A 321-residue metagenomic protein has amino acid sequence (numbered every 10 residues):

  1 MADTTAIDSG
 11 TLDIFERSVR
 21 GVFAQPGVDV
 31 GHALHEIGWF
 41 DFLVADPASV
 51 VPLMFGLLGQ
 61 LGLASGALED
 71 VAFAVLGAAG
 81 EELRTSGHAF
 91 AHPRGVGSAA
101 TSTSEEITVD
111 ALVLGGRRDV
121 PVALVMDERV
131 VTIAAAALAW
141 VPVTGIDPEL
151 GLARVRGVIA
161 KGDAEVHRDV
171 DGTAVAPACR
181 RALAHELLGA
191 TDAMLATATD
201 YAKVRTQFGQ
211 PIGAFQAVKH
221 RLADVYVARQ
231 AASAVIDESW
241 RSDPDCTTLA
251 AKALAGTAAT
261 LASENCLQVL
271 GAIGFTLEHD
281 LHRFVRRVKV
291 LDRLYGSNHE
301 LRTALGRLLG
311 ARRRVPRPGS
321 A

Functional and structural regions predicted by a protein language model:
M1-L61, R180-A321: Alpha-helical interface subdomain recognition
W39, L63, R118-V120: Short, high-confidence coil segments that cap the C-terminus of an alpha-helix and link into the following beta-strand
G66-L68: Intrinsically disordered, low-complexity effector-like regions enriched in acidic/proline/serine/glutamine residues
V71-A72: Phosphoinositide system proteins, centered on phosphoinositide phosphatases and their trafficking scaffolds
G77-A196, G319-A321: FAD-binding core of flavoproteins
